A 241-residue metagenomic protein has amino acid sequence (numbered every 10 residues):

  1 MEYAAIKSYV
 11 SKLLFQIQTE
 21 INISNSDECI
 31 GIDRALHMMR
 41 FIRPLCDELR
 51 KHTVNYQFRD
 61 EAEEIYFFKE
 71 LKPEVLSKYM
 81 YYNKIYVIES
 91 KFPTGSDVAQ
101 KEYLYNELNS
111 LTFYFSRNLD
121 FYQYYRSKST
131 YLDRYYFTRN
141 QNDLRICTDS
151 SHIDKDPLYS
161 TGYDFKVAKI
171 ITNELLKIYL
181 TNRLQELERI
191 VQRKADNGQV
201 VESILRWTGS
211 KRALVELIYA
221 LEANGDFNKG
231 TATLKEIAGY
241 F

Functional and structural regions predicted by a protein language model:
M1-V200: Intrinsically disordered, low-complexity acidic/Q/S/K-rich activation/interaction tracts characteristic
D196-Y240: Basic amphipathic recognition helices
